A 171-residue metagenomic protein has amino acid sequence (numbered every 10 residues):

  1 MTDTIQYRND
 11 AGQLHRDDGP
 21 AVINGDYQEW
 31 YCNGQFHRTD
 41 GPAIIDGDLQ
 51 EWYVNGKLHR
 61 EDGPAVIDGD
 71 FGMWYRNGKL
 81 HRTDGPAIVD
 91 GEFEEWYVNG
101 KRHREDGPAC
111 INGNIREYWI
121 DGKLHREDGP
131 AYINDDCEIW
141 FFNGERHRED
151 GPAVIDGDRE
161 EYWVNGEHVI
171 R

Functional and structural regions predicted by a protein language model:
M1-R171: Glycine/tyrosine- and acidic-biased, solvent-exposed loop/turn segments at the edges of beta-strands
